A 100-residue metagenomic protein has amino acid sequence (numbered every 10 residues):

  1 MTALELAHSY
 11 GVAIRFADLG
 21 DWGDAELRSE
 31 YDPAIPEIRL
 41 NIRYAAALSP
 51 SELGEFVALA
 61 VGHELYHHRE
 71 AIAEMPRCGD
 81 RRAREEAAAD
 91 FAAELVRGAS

Functional and structural regions predicted by a protein language model:
M1-A13: Zn2+-dependent metallopeptidase catalytic core
V12-I14, I38-L40, V61: Hydrophobic beta-strand residues in large extracellular and virion-surface proteins
D18-E55, H68: Active-site scaffold of zinc-dependent metalloenzymes
G54-A58, R84: Alpha-helical scaffolds flanking conserved acidic
L59-I72: Active-site recognition of the HExxH zinc-binding catalytic motif
A71-G79: Substrate-binding clefts and substrate-entry loops adjacent to catalytic sites of polymer-processing enzymes acting on
G79-S100: Post-HExxH zinc-binding segment in Zn-dependent metallohydrolases
